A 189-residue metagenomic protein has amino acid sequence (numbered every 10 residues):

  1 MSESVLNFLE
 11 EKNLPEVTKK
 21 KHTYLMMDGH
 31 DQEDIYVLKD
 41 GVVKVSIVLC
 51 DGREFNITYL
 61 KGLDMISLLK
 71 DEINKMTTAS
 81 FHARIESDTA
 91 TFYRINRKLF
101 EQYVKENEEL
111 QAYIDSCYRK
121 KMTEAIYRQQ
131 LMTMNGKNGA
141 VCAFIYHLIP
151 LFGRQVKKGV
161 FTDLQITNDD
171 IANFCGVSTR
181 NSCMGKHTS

Functional and structural regions predicted by a protein language model:
M1-T23: Short proline/glycine- and basic residue-enriched helix-capping loop/turn segments at helix->loop/beta transitions
K19, T23-D88: Cyclic nucleotide-binding regulatory domains
I57, T91-F92, D163: A residue-level structural signature of the nucleotidyltransferase/glycosyltransferase Rossmann-like core
L99-A140: A small-molecule sensor/coupling module
F144-L148: Short amphipathic alpha-helical elements of helix-turn-helix/winged-helix folds
L151-S189: Phosphate-/nucleic-acid-contacting segments
